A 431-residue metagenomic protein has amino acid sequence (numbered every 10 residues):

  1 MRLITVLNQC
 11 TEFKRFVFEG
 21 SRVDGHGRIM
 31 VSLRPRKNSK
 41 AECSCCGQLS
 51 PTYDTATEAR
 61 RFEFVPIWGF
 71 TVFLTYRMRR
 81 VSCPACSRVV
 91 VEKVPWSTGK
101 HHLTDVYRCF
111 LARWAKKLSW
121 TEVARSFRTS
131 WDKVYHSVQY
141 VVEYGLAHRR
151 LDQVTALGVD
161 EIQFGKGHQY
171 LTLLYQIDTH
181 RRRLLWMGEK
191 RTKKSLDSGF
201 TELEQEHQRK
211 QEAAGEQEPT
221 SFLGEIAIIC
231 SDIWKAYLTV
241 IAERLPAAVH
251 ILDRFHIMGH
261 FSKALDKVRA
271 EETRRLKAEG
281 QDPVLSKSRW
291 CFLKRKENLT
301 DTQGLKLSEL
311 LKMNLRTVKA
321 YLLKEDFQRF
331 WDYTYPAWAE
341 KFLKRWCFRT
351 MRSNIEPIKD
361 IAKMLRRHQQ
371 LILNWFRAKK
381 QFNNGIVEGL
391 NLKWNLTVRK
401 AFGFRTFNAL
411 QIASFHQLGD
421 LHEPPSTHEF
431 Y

Functional and structural regions predicted by a protein language model:
M1-V94: Short, conserved DNA-binding cores of transcription-related domains
K40, C45, P51, K166-H168 (+4 more regions): Acidic/histidine-rich catalytic cores and adjacent linkers of DNA breakage/strand-transfer/modification proteins
G47, A56, R61-H168, L223-G224 (+1 more regions): Short, positively charged, Gly/Tyr-enriched micro-motifs that form contact patches at catalytic or ligand/partner
S97-C109, W186-E189, I226-A227, R352 (+2 more regions): Acidic, glycine-enriched active-site microenvironments
K133-C230, K235-V240: RNase H-like nuclease fold core
L173-Y175, E243-V249, L265-A270: Short secondary-structure boundary/capping segments
E189-R191, D253-M258: Short, acidic/turn-prone active-site loops that include or flank metal/cofactor- and phosphate-binding residues
I257-A278: Short alpha-helix plus adjacent loop in nuclease-associated cores
